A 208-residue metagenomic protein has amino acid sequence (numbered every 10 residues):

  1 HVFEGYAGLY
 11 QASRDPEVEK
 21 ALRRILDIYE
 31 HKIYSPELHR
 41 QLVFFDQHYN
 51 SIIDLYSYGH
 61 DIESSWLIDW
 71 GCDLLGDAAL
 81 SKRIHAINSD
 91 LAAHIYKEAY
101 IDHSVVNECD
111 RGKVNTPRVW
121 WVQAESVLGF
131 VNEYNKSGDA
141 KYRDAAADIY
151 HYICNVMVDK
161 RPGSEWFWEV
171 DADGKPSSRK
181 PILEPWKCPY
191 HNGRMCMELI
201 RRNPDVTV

Functional and structural regions predicted by a protein language model:
H1-V208: Glycan-recognition and catalytic cores of secretory/periplasmic carbohydrate-active enzymes
